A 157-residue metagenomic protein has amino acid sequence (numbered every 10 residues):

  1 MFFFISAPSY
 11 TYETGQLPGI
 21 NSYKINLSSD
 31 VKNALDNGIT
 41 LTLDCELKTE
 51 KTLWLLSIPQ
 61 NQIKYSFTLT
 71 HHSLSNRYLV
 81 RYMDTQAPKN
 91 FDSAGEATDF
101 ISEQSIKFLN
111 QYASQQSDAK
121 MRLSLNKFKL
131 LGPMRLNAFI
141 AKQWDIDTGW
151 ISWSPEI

Functional and structural regions predicted by a protein language model:
F2-E46: N-terminal onset of structured domains
Y10-T14, L53-W54, Q86-A87, W144-D147 (+1 more regions): N-terminal secretory-pathway/extracellular module detecting exported/lumenal segments and adjacent signal-anchor/first
Y12-L17, H71-S75, L109-D118: A short, structured loop/turn motif at beta-sheet edges
Q16-I20, T42, K64-S66, D118 (+1 more regions): Intrinsic-disorder/low-complexity, polar/charged segments enriched in Ser/Thr/Lys/Arg/Asp/Glu/Gln
P18-I25, A94-Q111: A beta-strand/beta-hairpin structural motif
N26-N33, T52-S57, K127-R135: Short, cysteine-centered beta-strand-loop-beta hairpins and adjacent loop/turn segments enriched in charged/polar
V31-F100: Structured domain cores in non-transmembrane regions
N110-I157: Glycine-rich, aromatic-bearing surface loops/beta-hairpins
